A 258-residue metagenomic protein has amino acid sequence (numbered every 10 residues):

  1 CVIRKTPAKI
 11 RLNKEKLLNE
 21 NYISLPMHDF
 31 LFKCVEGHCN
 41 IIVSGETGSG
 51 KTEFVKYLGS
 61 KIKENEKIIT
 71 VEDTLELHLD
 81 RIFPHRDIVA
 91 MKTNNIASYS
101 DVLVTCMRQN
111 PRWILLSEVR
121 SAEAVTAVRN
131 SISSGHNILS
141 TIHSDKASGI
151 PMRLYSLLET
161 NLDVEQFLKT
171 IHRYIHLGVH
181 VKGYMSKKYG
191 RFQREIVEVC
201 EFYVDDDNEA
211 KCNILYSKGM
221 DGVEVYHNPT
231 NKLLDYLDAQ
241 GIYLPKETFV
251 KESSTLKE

Functional and structural regions predicted by a protein language model:
C1-G37: P-loop NTP-binding catalytic core
C39-I41, G59-T170: Switch/coupling sub-region of P-loop NTPases
V43-G45: Hydrophobic anchor at the beta1->P-loop junction of P-loop NTPases
G48: Walker A (P-loop) phosphate-binding loop of P-loop NTPases
K51: Conserved lysine of the Walker
F54, L58: Hydrophobic positions on the alpha1 helix immediately C-terminal to the Walker A/P-loop
R129, T170-E198: Helical/strand "switch-coupling" subdomains that flank nucleotide/phosphate-binding cores, especially in P-loop NTPases
R191-E258: NTP-binding/hydrolysis catalytic cores, primarily Walker-type P-loop NTPases
